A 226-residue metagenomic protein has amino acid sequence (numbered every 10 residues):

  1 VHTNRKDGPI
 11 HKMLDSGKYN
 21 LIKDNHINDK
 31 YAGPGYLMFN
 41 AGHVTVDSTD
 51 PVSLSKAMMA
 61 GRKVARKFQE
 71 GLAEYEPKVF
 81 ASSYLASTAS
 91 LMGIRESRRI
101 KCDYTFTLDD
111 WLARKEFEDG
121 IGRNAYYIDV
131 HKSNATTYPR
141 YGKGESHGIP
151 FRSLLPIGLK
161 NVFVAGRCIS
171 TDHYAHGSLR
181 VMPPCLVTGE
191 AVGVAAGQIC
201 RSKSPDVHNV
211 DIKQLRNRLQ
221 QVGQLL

Functional and structural regions predicted by a protein language model:
V1-L226: Flavin (FAD/FMN)-binding glycine-rich loop and adjacent Rossmann-like elements that form
